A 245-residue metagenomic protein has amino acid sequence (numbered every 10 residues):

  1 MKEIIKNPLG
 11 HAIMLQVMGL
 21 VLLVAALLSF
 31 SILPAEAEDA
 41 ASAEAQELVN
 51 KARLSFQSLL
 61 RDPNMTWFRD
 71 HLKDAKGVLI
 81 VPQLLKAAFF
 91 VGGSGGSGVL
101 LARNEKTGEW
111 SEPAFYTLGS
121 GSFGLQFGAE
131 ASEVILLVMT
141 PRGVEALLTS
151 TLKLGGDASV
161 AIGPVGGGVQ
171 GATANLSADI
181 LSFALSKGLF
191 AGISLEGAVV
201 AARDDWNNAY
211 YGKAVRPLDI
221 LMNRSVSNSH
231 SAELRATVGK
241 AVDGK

Functional and structural regions predicted by a protein language model:
M1-M14: N-terminal secretory signal peptides that target proteins for export/translocation
E3, L28-S29, G77: Residue-level detector of alpha-helical hydrophobic segments embedded in or interacting with membranes
H11, L15-M18, I193: N-terminal secretory/membrane targeting signals
Q16-F30: Bacterial N-terminal signal peptides
I32-A37: Sec/Tat signal peptide C-region and signal peptidase I cleavage site
E38-K245: Small-residue-enriched, tightly packed secondary-structure blocks
